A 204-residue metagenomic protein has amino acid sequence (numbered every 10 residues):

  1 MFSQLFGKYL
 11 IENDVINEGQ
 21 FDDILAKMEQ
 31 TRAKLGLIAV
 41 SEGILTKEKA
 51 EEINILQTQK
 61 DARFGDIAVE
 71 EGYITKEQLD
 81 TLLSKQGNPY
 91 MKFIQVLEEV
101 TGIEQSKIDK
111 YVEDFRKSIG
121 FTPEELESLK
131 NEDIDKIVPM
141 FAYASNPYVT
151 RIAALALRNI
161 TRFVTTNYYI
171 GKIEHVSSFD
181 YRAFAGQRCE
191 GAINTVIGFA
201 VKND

Functional and structural regions predicted by a protein language model:
M1-V138, R158-R162, S178: Non-catalytic accessory regions
S118-D204: Generalized protein targeting/export and membrane-interface segments
